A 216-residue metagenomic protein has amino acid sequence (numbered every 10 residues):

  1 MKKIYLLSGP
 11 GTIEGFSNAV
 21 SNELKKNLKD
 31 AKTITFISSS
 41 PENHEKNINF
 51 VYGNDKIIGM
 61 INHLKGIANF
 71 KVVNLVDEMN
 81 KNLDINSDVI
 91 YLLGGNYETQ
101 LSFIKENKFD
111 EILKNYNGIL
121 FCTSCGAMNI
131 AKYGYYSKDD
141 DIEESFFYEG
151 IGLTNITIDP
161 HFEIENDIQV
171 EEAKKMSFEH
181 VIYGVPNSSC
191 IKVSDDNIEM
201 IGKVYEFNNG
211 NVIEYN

Functional and structural regions predicted by a protein language model:
K2-D30, F36-V51, Y136-N216: C-terminal and late-domain segments of enzyme folds
L6, T35, V89-L93, F121-C122 (+1 more regions): Structural motif
E14, H44, Q100-L101, I130-A131: Glycine/Thr-rich phosphate-binding loops of Rossmann-like dinucleotide-binding domains
E23, E106-G118: Catalytic-core regions built around general acid/base machinery
A31, A68, N86-D88, Y116-N117 (+2 more regions): Short, well-ordered alpha-helix to beta-strand connector turns
P41-Y97: A glycine-rich, hydrophobic loop/mini-helix early in the fold
L93, L113-Y133: Catalytic nucleophile loop
Y97-E106: Glycine/threonine-rich flexible loop motifs
